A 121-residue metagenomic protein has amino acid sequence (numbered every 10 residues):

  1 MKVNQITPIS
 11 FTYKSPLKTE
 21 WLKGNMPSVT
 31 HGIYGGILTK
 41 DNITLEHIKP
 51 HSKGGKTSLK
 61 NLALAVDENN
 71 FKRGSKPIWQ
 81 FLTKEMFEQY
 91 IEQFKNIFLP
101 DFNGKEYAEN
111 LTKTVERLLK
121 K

Functional and structural regions predicted by a protein language model:
M1-Y13, L17-T19: Non-Sec secretion/translocation targeting segments of pathogen effectors
K2-Q5, N25, L111: Generic short amphipathic/hydrophobic targeting helices enriched at N-termini, encompassing Sec-type signal peptides
K14-K23, L45-S52: Short Cys/His-rich Zn2+-coordinating modules
E20-I43, V66: Short cysteine-rich loop/turn motifs with clustered Cys
G35-L64, R73, I78: Histidine-centered nuclease catalytic patch
K60-N61, E68-K121: A detector for short metal-coordination/catalytic motifs
